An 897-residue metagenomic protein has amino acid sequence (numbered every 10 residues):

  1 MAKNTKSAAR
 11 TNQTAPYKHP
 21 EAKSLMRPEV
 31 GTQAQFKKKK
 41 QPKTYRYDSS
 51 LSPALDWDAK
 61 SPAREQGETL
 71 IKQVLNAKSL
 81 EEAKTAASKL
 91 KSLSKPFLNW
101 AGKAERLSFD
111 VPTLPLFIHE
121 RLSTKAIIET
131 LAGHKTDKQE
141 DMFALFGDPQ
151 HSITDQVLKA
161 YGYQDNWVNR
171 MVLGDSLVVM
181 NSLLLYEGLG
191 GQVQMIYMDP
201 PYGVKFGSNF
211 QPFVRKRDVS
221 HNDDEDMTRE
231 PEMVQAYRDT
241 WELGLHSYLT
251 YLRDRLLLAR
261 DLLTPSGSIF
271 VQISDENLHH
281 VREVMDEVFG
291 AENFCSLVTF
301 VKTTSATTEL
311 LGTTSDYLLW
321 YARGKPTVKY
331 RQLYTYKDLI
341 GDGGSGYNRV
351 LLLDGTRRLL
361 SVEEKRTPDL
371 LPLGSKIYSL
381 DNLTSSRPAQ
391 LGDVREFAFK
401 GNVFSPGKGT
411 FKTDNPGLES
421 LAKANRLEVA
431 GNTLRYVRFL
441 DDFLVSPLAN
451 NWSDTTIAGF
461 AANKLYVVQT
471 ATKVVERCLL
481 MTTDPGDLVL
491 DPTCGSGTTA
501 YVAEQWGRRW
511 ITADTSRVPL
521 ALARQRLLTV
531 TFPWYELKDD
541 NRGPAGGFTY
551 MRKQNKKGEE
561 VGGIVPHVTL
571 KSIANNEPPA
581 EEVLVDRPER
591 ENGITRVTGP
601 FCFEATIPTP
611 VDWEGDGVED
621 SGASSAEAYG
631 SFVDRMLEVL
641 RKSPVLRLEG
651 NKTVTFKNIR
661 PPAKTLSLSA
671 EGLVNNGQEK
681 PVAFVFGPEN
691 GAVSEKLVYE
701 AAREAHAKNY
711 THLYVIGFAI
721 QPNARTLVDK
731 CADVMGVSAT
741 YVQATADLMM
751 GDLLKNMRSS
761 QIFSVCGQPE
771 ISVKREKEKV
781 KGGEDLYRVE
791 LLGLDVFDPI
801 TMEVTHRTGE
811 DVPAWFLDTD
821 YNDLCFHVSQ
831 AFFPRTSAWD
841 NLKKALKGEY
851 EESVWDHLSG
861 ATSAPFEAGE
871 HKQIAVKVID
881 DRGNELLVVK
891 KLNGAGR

Functional and structural regions predicted by a protein language model:
M1-D354, F399, N425-R426, A430-R897: S-adenosyl-L-methionine-dependent nucleic acid methyltransferase catalytic domains
Y336-F443: N-terminal auxiliary segments of SAM/dcSAM-dependent transferases
